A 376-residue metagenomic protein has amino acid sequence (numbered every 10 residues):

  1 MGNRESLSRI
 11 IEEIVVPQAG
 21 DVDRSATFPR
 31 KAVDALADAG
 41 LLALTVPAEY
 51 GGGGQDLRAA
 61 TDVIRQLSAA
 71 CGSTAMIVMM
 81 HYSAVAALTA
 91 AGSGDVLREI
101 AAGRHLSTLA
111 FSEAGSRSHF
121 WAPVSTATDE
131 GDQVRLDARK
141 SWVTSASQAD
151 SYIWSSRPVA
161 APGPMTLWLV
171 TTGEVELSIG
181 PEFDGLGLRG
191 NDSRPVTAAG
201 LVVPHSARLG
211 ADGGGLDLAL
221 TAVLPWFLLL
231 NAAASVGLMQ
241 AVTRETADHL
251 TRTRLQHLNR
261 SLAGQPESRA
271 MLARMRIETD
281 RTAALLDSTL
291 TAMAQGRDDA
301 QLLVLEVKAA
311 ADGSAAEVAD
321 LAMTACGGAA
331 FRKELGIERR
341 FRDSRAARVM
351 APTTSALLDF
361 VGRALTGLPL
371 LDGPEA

Functional and structural regions predicted by a protein language model:
V16-R24, D280-A310, M323-F331: C-terminal helix-coil-helix/basic helical segment that borders enzyme active sites and/or dimer interfaces and provides
R30-D38, L42-T144: Glycine-rich flavin
V63, L136-A138, A198, M239 (+2 more regions): Buried hydrophobic positions in well-ordered alpha/beta secondary-structure cores of metabolic enzymes
S141-A146, L224-L230, A347-M350: Glycine-rich phosphate/pyrophosphate-binding beta-alpha loops
W142-I179: A short core secondary-structure module
G185-E278: Glycine-rich beta->alpha junctions and the first turn(s) of the following alpha-helix
G237, A273, I277-D280, L305 (+2 more regions): Generic structural signal for well-ordered, non-transmembrane alpha-helical segments in soluble/cytosolic regions
G328-A376: Glycine-rich phosphate/cofactor-binding loops in nucleotide/flavin-utilizing enzymes
